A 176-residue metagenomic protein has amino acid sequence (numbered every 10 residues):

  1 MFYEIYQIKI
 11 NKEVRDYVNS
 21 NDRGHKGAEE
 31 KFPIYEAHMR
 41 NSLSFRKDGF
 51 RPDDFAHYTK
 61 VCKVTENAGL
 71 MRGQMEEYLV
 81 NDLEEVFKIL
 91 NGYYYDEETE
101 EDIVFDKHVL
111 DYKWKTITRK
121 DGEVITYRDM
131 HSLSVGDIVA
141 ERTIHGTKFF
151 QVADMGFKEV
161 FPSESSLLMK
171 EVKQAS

Functional and structural regions predicted by a protein language model:
M1, K170-S176: Short intrinsically disordered terminal tails
M1-K60: N-terminal intrinsically disordered, low-complexity, charge/repeat-rich segments that act as generic
E4, I89-L90, K107, F150 (+1 more regions): Broad hydrophobic/π-residue packing in well-ordered secondary structure
K12, E100, D121-E123, H145-G146 (+1 more regions): Intrinsic-disorder/low-complexity loop/linker signature
Y17-R23, V124, M169-V172: Low-complexity, polar-biased intrinsically disordered regions enriched in Pro/Ser/Thr/Gly
G27-A28, P162-E164, V172-Q174: Short, surface-exposed linear patches
F45, F50-A140: Short, conserved turn/kink motifs that form compact alpha/beta structural patches or helix kinks used as
D129-L168: Short, compact, well-ordered microdomains
